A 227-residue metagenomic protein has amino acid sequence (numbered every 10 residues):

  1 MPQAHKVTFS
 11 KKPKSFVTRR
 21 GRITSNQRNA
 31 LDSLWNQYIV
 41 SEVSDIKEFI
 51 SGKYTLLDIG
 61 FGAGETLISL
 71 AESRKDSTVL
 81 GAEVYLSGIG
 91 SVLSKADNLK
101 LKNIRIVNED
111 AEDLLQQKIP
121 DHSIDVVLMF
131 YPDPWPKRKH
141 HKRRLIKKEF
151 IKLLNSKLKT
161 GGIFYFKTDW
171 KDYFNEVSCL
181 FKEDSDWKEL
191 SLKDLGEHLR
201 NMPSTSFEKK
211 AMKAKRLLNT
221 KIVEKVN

Functional and structural regions predicted by a protein language model:
M1-T55, E65-E72: S-adenosyl-L-methionine
I59, A82: Conserved beta-strand/loop positions that form the S-adenosyl-L-methionine
G60-G64: Class I SAM-dependent methyltransferase "Motif I" SAM/SAH-binding loop
Y85: Conserved SAM/SAH-binding beta-strand->alpha-helix loop
L93-D121: S-adenosyl-L-methionine
I146-T160: A short glycine-rich, Lys/Arg-flanked "PGG" loop and its adjoining helix->strand segment in the class I
G161-T168: Conserved beta-strand signature within the Rossmann-like core of class I S-adenosyl-L-methionine
C179, D184-N227: Class I S-adenosyl-L-methionine
